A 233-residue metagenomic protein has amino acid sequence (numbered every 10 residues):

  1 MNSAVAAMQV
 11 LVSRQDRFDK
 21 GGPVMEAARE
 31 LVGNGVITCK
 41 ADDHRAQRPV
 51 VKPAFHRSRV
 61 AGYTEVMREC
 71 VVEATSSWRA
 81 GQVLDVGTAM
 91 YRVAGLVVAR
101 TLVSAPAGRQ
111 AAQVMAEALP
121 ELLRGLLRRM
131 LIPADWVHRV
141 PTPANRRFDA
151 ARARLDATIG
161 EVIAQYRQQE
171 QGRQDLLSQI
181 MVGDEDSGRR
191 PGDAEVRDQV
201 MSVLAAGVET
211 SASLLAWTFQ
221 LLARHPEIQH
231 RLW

Functional and structural regions predicted by a protein language model:
A4-Q15: Short active-site loop/helix that positions an aromatic residue
K20-A28, C39, D43, R59-S213 (+1 more regions): Cytochrome P450 heme-thiolate monooxygenase catalytic core
T210-A223: Short, small-residue alpha-helix embedded
Q220-W233: A compact, surface-exposed functional segment
